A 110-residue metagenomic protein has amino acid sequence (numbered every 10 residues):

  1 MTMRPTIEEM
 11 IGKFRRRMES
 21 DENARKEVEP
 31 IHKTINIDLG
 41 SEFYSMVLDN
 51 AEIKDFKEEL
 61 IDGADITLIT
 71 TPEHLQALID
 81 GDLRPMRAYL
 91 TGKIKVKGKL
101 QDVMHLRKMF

Functional and structural regions predicted by a protein language model:
M1-F110: Feature captures hydrophobic
